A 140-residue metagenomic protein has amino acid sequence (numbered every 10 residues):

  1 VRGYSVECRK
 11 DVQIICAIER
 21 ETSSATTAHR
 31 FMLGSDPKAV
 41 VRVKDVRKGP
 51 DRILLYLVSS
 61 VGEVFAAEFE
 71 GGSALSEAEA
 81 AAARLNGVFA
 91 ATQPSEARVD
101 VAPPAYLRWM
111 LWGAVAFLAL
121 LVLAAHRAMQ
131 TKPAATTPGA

Functional and structural regions predicted by a protein language model:
V1-M32: Conserved beta-hairpin
V1-R9, P94, R98-A140: Alpha-helical transmembrane spans
R2-Y4, R42-K44, G71: Short, recurring structural edge motifs at helix starts
Q13-A17, S23-T26, V61-A66, L75 (+1 more regions): Short loop/beta submotifs within extracellular cysteine-rich repeat domains
T27-V46: Phosphoinositide-dependent membrane-docking surfaces
V46-R52: Short, flexible loop/turn motifs enriched in small residues
L54-R84: Canonical phosphoinositide-binding patch of PH/PH-like domains
E79-A102: Juxtamembrane amphipathic/hinge helix adjacent to a transmembrane helix
